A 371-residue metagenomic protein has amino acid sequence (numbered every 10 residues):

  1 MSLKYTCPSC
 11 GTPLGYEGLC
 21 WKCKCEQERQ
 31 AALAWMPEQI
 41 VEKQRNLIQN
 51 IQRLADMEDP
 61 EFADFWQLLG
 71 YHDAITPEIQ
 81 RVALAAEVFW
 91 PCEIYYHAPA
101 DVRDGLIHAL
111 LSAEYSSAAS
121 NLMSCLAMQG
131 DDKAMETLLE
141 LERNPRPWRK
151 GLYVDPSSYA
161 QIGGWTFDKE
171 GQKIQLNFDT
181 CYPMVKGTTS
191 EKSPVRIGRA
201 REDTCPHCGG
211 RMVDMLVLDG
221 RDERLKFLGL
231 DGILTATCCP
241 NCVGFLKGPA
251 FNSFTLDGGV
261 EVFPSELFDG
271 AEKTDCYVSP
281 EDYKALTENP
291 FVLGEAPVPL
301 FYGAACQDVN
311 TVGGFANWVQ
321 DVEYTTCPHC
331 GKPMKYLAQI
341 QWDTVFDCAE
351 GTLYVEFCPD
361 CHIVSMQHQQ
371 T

Functional and structural regions predicted by a protein language model:
S2-T371: Preference for intrinsically disordered or flexible, low-complexity segments and adjacent hinge/connector residues
